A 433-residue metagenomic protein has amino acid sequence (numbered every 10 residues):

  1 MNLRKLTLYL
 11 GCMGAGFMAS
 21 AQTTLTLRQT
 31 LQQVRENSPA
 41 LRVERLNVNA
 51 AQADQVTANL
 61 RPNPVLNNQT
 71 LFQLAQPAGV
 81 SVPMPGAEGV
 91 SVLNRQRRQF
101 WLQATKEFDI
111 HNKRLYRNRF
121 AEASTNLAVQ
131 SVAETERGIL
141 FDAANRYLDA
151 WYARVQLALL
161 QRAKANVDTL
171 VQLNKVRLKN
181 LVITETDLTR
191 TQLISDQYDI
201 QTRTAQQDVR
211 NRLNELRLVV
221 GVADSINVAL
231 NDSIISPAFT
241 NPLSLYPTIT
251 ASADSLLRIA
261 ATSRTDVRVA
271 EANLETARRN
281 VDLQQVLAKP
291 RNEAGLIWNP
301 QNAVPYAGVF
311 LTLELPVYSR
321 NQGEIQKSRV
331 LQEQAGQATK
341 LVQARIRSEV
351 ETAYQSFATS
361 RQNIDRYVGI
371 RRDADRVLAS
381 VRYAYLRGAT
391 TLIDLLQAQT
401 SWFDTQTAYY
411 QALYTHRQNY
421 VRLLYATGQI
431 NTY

Functional and structural regions predicted by a protein language model:
M1-L27: Bacterial Sec-dependent N-terminal signal peptides
L3-L8, D224-I226, A408-Y433: Acidic, low-complexity, intrinsically disordered peripheral segments
K5, V132-I259, S360: Periplasmic alpha-helical coiled-coil/stalk elements that build and connect Gram-negative outer-membrane
A21-A78, E107, D224, N231-E275 (+4 more regions): Bacterial Sec-pathway N-terminal export signals of envelope proteins
Q22-D149, N302, Q322: Short flexible linkers and secondary-structure junctions
V43-A58, T135, I139-A158, V176 (+4 more regions): Amphipathic alpha-helical coiled-coil segments
N47, N273, I297-G308: Solvent-exposed loop/turn segments connecting transmembrane beta-strands in outer-membrane beta-barrel proteins
P64, R98-A104, L256, N292 (+1 more regions): Hydrophobic, lipid-facing positions within transmembrane beta-strands of outer-membrane proteins
